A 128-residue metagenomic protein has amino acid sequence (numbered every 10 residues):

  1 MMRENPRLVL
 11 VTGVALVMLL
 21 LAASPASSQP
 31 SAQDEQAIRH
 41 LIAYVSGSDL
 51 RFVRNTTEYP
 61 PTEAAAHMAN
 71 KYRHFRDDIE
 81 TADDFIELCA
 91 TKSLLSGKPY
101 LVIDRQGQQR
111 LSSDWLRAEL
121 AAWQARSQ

Functional and structural regions predicted by a protein language model:
M2-G13: Bacterial N-terminal signal peptides that target proteins for export
V11-T12, A37, L41, E58 (+1 more regions): N-proximal short alpha-helices
V14-M18: Hydrophobic helical h-region of N-terminal Sec-dependent signal peptides in bacterial secretory/periplasmic proteins
A22-P25: N-terminal signal peptide c-region/cleavage motif recognized by signal peptidases
Q33-V53: Hydrophobic/aromatic-rich, well-ordered segments within soluble, folded domains that form packed cores
R51, T56-Q128: Compact alpha-helical subdomains of small soluble proteins
